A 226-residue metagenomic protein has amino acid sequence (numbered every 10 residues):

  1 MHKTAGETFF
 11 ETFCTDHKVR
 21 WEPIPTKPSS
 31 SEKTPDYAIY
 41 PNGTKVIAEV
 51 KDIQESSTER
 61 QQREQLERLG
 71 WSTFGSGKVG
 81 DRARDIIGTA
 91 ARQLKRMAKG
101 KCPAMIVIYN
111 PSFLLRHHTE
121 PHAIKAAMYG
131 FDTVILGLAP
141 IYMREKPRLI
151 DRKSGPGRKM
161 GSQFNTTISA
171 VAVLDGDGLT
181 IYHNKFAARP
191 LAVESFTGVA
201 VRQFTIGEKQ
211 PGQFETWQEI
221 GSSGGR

Functional and structural regions predicted by a protein language model:
M1-T4, F10-T12, D16, K51-R226: Metal-dependent nuclease catalytic core centered on acidic motifs
T15-Y40: A short acidic/basic microdomain associated with nuclease active sites
P25-P28, P41, D52, N110-S112: Short, flexible loop/turn elements at secondary-structure junctions
P35, V46, A104: Residue-level detector of short, conserved catalytic/binding motifs and their immediate flanks
I39-A48: Active-site beta-strand-loop-beta-strand hairpin of nuclease catalytic cores that positions key catalytic residues
